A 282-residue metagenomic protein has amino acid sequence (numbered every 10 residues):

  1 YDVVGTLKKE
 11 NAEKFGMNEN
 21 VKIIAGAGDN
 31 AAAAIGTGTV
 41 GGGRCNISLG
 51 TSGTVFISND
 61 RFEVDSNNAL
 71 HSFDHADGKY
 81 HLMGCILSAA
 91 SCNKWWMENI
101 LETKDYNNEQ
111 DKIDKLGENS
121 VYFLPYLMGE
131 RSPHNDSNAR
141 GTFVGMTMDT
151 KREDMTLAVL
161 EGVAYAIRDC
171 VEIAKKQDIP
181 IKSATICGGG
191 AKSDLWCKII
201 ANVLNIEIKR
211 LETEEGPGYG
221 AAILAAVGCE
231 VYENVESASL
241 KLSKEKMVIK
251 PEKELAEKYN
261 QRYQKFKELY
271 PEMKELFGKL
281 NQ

Functional and structural regions predicted by a protein language model:
Y1-V3: Short beta-strand to alpha-helix junction loop
G5-Q282: Active-site core segments that coordinate phosphate-bearing ligands/cofactors across diverse enzyme families
